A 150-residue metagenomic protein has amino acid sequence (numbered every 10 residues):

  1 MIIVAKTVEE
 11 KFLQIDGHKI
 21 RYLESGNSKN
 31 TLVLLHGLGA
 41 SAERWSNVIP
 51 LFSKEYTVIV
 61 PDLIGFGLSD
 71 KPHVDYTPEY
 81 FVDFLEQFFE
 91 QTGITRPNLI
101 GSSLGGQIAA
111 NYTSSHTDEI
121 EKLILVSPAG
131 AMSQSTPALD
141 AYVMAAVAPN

Functional and structural regions predicted by a protein language model:
M1-L32, K54-Y56, I94-T95, G130: Alpha/beta-hydrolase fold catalytic core
I15-D16, L23, V60-L104: Active-site loop/oxyanion-hole signature of alpha/beta-hydrolase fold enzymes
H18-L68: Conserved HGGG/HGGXW glycine-rich cap/lid loop of the alpha/beta-hydrolase fold
L34, I59-V60, I100, I108 (+1 more regions): Conserved Rossmann-like nucleotide-binding pocket used by diverse enzymes that bind dinucleotide cofactors
R44-S46, S69-D75, Q134-P137: Conserved catalytic-core motifs of eukaryotic protein kinase domains, centered on the activation segment
T57, R96, E119-K122: Residues at the starts of beta-strands that form the adenosine-phosphate
Q107-S115, E121-N150: Flexible "cap/lid" loop of the alpha/beta hydrolase fold
